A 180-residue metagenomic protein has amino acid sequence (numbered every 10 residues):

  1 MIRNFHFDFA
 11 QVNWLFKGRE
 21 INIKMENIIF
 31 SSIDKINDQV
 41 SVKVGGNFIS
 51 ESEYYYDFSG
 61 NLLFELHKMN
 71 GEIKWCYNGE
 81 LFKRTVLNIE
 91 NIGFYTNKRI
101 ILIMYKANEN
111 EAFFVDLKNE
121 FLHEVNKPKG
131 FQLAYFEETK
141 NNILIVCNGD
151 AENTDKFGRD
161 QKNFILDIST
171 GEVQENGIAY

Functional and structural regions predicted by a protein language model:
M1-Y180: Secretory-pathway ectodomains
